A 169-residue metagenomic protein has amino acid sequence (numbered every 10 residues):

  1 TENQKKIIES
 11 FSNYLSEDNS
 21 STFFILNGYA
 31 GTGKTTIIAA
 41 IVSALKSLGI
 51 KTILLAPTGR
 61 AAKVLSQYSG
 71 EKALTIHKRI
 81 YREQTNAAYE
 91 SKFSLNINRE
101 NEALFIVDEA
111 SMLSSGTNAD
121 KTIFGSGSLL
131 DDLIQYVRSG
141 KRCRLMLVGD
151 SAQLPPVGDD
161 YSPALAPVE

Functional and structural regions predicted by a protein language model:
T1-E169: Conserved ATP-binding/catalytic motifs of P-loop helicase motor domains
